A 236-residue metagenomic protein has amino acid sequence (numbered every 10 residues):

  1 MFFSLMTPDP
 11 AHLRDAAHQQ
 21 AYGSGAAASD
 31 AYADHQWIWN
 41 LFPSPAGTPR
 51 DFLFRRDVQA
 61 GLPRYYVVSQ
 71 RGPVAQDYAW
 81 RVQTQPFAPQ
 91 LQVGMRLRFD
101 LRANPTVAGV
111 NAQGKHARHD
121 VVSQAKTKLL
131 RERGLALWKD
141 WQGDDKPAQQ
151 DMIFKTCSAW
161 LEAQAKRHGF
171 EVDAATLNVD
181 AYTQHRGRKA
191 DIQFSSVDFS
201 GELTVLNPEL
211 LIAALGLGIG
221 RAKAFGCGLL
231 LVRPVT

Functional and structural regions predicted by a protein language model:
M1-T236: RNA-interacting cores
